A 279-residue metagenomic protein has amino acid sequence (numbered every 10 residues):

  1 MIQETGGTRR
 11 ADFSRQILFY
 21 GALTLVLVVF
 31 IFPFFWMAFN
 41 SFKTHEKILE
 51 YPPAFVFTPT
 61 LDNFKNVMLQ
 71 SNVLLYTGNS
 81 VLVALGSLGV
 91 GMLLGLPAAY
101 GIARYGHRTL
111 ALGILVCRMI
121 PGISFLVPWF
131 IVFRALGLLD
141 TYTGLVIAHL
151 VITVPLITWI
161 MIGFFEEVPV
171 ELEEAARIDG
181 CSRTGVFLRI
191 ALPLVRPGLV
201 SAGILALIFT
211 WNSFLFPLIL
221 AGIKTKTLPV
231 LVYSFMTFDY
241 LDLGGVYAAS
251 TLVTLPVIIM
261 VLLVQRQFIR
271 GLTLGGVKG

Functional and structural regions predicted by a protein language model:
I2-G279: A hydrophobic, multi-pass inner-membrane permease signature
